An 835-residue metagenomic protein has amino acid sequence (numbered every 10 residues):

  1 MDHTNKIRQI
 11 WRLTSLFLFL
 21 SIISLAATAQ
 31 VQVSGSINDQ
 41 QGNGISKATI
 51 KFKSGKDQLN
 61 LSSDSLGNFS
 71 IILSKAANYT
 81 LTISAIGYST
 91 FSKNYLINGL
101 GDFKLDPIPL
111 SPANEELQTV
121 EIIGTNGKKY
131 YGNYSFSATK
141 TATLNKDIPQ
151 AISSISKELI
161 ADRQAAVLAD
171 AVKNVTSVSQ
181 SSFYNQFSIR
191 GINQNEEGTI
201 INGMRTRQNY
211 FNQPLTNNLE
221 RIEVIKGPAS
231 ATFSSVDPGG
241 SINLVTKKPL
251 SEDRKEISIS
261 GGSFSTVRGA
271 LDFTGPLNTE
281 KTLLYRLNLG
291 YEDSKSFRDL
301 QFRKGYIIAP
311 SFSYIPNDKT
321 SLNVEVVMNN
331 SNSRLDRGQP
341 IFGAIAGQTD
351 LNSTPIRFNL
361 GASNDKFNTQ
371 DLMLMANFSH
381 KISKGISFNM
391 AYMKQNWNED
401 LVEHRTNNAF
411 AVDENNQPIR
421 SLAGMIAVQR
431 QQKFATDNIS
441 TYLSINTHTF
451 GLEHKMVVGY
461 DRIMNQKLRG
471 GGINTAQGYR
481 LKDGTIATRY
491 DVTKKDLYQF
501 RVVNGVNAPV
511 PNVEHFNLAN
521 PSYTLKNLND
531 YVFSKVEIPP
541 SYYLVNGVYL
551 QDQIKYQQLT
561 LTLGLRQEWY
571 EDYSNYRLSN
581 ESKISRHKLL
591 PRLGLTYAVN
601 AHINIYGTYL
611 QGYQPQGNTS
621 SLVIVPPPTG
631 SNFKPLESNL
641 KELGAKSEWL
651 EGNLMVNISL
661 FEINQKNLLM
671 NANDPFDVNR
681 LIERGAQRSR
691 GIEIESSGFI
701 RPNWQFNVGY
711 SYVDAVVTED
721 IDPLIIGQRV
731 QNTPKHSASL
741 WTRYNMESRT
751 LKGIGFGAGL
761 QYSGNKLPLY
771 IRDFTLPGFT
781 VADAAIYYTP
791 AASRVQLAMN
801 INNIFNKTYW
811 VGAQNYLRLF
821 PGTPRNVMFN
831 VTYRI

Functional and structural regions predicted by a protein language model:
F136-L144, P149-S153, A169-Q208, E220: Extracytoplasmic beta-strand/coil segments of soluble accessory domains associated with Gram-negative outer-membrane
T176, M204-P228, L244-K247: Short acidic/polar hinge/loop motifs at secondary-structure boundaries that mediate gating or recognition
N218-E220, A231-I308, P316-T320, L372 (+1 more regions): Outer-membrane beta-barrel translocator/receptor signature
E292, S296, S311-K381, N396-F434 (+2 more regions): Acidic/polar loop-and-plug regions of large Gram-negative outer-membrane beta-barrel proteins
I315-N317, F434, E453-N465, G470 (+2 more regions): Structural signature of Gram-negative outer-membrane beta-barrels, strongest in the C-terminal barrel of TonB-dependent
K381, S387-M393, W397-E403, K634-I692 (+4 more regions): Membrane-embedded beta-barrel scaffold of Gram-negative outer-membrane proteins
V428, Q432, S444, M456 (+3 more regions): Conserved C-terminal beta-signal and adjacent last beta-strands/turns of outer-membrane beta-barrel proteins
E662-N664, I682-L769, T832-R834: Gram-negative outer-membrane beta-barrel transporters
